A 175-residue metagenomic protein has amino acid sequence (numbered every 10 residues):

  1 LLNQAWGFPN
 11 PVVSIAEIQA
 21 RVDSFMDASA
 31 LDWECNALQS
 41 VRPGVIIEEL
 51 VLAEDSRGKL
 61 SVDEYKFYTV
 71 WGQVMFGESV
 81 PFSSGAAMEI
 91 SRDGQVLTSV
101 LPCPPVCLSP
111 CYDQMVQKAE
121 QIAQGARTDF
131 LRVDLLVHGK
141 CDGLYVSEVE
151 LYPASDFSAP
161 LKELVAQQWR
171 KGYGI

Functional and structural regions predicted by a protein language model:
L1, E78-S83, E148-S155: Short beta->alpha transition motifs characteristic of CBS
L1-N10: A phosphate-binding glycine/aspartate-rich beta-alpha loop in the early core of alpha/beta enzymes
P11-P104: Phosphate-binding site of ATP-dependent enzymes
S14-R21, P110-K118: Short amphipathic alpha-helical segments
I47-E48, E64, T128-C141: A short glycine-rich, hydrophobically flanked beta-strand micro-motif that places a catalytic Asp/Glu for divalent metal
S99-P110, V116-E120: A conserved mid-domain beta-alpha-beta active-site/ligand-binding segment of alpha/beta enzyme cores
Q117, T128, V137-I175: C-terminal active-site "lid" helix and adjoining low-complexity regulatory extension at the edge of ATP-using catalytic
